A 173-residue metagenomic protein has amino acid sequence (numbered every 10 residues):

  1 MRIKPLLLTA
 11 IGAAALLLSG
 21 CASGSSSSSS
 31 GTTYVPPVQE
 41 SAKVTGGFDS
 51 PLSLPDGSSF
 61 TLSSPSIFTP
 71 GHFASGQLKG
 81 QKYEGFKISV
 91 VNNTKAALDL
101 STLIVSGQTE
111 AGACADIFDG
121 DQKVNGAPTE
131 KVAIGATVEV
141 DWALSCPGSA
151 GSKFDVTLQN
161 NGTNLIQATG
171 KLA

Functional and structural regions predicted by a protein language model:
M1-I11: Bacterial N-terminal signal peptides that target proteins for export
L17-G20: C-terminal motif of bacterial Sec signal peptides marking the signal peptidase cleavage site
A22-S25: Bacterial signal peptide processing site
S30-S59: A eukaryote-biased signal for short, well-structured alpha-helical docking elements
T69-E84, K131-A133: Short, solvent-exposed beta-strand/turn "edge" segments of beta-rich domains on protein surfaces
E84-N92: Short, well-ordered beta-strand segments enriched in hydrophobic/aromatic residues
N93-V138, L172: The feature marks short-to-medium sequence segments in extracytoplasmic or secretory-pathway proteins
A133-A173: Surface-exposed edge beta-strand/loop patches
